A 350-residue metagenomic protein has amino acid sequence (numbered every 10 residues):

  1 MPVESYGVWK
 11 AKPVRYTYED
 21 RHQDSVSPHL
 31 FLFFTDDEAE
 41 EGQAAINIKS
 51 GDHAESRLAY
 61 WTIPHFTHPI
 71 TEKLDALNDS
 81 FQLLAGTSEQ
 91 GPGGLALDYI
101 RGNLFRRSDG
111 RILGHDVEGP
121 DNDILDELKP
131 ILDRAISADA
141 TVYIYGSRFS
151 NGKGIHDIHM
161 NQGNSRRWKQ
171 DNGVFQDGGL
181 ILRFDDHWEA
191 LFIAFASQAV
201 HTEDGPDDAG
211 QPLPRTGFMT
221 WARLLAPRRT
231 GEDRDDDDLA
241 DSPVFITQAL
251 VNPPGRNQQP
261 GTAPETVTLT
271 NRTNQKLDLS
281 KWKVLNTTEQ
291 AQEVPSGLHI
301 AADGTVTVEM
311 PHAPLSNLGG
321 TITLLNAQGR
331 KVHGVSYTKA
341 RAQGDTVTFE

Functional and structural regions predicted by a protein language model:
M1-A45, F192, H201-W282, E309-L318 (+2 more regions): A structural motif detector for short, solvent-exposed N-terminal "entry" segments of globular domains
M1-G94, Y99, R111, G119-P120: Long, leucine/valine-rich, helix-dominated scaffolding and oligomerization segments
D37, T287-E289, G329: Change "in extracellular beta-sheet-rich domains … of secreted and cell-surface proteins" to "in beta-sheet-rich domains
G51-Y99, R106-R107, E127, R134-Y145 (+7 more regions): Intrinsically disordered, low-complexity Pro/Gly/Ser/Thr-rich segments with frequent PxxP/GP/PP motifs and embedded
T71-L128, T216-A249: Surface-exposed beta-loop interaction hotspot
V284-N286, L324: Conserved aromatic beta-strand anchor motif in extracellular beta-sandwich/beta-rich domains
S316-Q328: Short, surface-exposed ligand- or partner-binding patches at beta-edge/loop junctions that are enriched in aromatics
R330-T338: Edge beta-strands of extracellular beta-sandwich domains
